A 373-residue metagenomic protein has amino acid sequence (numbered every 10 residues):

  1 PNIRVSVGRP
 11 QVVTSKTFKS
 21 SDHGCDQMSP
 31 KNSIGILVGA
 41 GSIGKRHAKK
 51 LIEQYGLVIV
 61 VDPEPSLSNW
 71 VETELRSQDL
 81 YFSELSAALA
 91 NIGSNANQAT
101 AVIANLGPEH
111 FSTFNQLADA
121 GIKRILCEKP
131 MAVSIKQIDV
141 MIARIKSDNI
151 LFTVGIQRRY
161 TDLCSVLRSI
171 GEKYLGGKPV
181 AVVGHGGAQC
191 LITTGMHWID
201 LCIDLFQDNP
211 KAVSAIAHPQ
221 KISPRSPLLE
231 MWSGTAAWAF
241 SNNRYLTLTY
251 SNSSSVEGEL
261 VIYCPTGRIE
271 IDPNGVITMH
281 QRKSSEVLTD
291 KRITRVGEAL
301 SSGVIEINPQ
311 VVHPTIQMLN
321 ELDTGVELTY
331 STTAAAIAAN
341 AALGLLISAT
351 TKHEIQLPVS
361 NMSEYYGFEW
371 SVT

Functional and structural regions predicted by a protein language model:
V7, F18-C25, S29, G56 (+4 more regions): C-terminal helix-rich "cap/oligomerization" subdomain common to oxidoreductases
K16-R76: N-terminal Rossmann-like dinucleotide-binding module
H47, L80-R144: Beta-loop-alpha module in the N-terminal Rossmann-like domain of NAD(P)-dependent dehydrogenases, especially those
L126-C127, F152-V154, I271: Hydrophobic residues in well-ordered beta-strands that form the structural core
V140-R158, P179-V182: Rossmann-fold dehydrogenase core element
D162-V180: Rossmann-like NAD(P)H-binding beta-loop-alpha module
V182-E257, V261: Rossmann-like dinucleotide-binding domain that binds NAD(P)(H)
S226, N242-P314, T329-T332, N361 (+1 more regions): NAD(P)-dinucleotide binding in Rossmann-like oxidoreductases
